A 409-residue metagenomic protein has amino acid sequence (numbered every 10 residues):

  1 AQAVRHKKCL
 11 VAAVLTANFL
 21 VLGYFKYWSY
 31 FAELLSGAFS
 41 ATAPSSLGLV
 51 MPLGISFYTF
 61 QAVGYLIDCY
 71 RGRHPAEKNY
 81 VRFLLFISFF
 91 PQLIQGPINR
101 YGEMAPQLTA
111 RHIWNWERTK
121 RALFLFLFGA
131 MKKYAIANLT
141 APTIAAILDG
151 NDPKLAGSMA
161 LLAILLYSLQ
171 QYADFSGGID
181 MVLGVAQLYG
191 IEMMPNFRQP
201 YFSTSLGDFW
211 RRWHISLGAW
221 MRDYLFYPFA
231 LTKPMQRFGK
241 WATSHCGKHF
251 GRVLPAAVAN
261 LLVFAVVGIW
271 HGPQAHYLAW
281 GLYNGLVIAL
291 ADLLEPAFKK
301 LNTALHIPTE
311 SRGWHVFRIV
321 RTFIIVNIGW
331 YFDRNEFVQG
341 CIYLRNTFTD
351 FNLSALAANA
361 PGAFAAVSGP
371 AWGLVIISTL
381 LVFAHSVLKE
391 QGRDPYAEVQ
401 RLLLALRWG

Functional and structural regions predicted by a protein language model:
A1-G409: Membrane-embedded transmembrane alpha-helical bundles that form the catalytic cores of multi-pass lipid-modifying
